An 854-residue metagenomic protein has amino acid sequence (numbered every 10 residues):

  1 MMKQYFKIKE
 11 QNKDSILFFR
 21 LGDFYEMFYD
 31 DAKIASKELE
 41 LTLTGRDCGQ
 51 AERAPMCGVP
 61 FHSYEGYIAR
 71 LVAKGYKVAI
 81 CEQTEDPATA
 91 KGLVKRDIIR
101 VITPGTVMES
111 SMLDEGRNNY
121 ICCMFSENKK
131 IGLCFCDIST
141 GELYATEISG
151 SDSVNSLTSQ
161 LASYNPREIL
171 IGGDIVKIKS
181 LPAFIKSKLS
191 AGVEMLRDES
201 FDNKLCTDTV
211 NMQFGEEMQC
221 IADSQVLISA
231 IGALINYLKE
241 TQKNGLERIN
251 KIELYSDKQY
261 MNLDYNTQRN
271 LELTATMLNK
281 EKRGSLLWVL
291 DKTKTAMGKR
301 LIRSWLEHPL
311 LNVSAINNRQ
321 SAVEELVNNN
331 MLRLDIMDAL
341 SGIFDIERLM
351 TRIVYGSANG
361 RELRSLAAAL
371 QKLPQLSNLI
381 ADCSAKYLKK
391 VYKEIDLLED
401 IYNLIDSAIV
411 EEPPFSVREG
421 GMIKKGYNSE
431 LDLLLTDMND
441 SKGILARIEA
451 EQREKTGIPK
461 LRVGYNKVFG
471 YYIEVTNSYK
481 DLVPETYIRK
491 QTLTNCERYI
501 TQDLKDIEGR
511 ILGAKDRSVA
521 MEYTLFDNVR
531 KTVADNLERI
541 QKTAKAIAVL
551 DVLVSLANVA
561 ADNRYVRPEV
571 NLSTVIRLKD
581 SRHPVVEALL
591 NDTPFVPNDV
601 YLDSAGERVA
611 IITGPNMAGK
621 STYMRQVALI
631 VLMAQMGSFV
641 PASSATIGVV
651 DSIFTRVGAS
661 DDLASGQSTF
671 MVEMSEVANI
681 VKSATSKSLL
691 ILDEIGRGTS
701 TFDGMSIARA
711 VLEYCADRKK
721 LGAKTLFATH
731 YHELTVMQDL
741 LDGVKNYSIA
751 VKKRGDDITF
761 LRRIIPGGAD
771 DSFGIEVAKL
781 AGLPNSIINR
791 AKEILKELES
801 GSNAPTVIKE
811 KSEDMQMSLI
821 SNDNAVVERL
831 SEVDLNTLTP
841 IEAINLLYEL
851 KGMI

Functional and structural regions predicted by a protein language model:
M1-E325, L334, D338-V354, A358-A450: Charged catalytic and DNA/RNA-contacting regions of genome-maintenance and nucleic-acid-processing enzymes
K3-K7, D14, R530, I540 (+4 more regions): Conserved phosphate-binding elements of NTP-dependent enzyme cores
Y29-A32, S224, K294-T295, W305 (+6 more regions): ATPase nucleotide-binding head domains, primarily ABC-like/P-loop NTPase cores
L161, P166-I175, D503-N536, F639-A642 (+2 more regions): Conserved catalytic alpha/beta cores of large enzymes that bind or transform nucleotide phosphates and polynucleotides
F201-T209, N262, M277, A368-R447 (+3 more regions): Amphipathic heptad-repeat alpha-helical coiled-coil/stalk segments that mediate oligomerization, filament/stalk
I316-R319, A339, I343, S441 (+5 more regions): Intracellular alpha-helical coupling/juxtamembrane segments of multi-pass membrane proteins
S429-N439, G443-I444, M815-E849: C-terminal accessory/binding modules appended to enzymatic or scaffolding proteins
R453, G457-I458: Conserved nucleotide-binding/hydrolysis modules and their immediate coupling elements across P-loop/ASCE NTPase motors
